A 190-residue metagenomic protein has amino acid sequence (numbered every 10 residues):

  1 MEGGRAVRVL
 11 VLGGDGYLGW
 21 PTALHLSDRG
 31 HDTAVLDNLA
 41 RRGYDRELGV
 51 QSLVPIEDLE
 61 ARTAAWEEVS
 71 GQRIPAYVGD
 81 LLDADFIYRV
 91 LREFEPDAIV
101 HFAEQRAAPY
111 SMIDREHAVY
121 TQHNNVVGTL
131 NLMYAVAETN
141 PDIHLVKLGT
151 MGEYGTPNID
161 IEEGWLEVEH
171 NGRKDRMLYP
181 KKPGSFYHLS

Functional and structural regions predicted by a protein language model:
E2-S190: N-terminal Rossmann-like NAD(P)+-binding domain of SDR-like oxidoreductases, especially those catalyzing
